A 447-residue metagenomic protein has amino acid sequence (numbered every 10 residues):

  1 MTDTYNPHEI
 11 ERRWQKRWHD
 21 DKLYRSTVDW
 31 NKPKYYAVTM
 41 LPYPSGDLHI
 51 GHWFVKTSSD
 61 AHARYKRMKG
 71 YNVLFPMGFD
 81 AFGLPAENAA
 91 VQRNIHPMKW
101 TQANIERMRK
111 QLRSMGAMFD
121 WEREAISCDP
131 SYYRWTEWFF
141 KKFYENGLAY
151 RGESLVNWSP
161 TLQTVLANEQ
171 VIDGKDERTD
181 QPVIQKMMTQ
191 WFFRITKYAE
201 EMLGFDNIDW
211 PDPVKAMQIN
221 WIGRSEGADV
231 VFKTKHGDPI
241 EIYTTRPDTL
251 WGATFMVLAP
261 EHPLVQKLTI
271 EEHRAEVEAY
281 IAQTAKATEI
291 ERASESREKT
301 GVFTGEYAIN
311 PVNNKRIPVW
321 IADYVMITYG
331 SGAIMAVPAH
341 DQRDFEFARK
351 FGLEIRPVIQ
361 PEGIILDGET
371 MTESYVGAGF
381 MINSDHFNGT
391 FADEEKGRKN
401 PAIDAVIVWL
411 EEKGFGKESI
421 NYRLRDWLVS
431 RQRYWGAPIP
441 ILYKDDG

Functional and structural regions predicted by a protein language model:
M1-V38, R67-P76, K99-R109, Y280-W320: Conserved oxyanion/phosphate-binding beta-strand-loop segments in alpha/beta enzyme cores
T4, R13, R17-D21, Q92-I240 (+2 more regions): Residue patterns forming the tRNA-binding/recognition surfaces of aminoacyl-tRNA synthetases and related DALR
T27-I95, A125-F139, T244-T245, P311-F347: N-terminal catalytic cores of NTP/NDP-binding nucleotidyl/phosphoryl-transfer enzymes
P33, G174, A228, D238 (+3 more regions): Change "...and in nucleic-acid phosphodiester-cleaving endonucleases..." to "...and in nucleic-acid processing enzymes
T39, M77, R178, I195 (+6 more regions): Pocket-edge structural micro-motifs
S59, N72, H262-E362, D367-E369 (+1 more regions): Catalytic alpha/beta core of large soluble enzyme barrels
V183-Q185, F193-T196, W251-A279, V376 (+1 more regions): Nucleotide/phosphate-binding sheet-loop regions of phosphoryl- and nucleotidyl-transfer enzymes
F193-R194, E241-Y243, L250-L258, I317-I321 (+1 more regions): Short hydrophobic-aromatic micro-motifs
